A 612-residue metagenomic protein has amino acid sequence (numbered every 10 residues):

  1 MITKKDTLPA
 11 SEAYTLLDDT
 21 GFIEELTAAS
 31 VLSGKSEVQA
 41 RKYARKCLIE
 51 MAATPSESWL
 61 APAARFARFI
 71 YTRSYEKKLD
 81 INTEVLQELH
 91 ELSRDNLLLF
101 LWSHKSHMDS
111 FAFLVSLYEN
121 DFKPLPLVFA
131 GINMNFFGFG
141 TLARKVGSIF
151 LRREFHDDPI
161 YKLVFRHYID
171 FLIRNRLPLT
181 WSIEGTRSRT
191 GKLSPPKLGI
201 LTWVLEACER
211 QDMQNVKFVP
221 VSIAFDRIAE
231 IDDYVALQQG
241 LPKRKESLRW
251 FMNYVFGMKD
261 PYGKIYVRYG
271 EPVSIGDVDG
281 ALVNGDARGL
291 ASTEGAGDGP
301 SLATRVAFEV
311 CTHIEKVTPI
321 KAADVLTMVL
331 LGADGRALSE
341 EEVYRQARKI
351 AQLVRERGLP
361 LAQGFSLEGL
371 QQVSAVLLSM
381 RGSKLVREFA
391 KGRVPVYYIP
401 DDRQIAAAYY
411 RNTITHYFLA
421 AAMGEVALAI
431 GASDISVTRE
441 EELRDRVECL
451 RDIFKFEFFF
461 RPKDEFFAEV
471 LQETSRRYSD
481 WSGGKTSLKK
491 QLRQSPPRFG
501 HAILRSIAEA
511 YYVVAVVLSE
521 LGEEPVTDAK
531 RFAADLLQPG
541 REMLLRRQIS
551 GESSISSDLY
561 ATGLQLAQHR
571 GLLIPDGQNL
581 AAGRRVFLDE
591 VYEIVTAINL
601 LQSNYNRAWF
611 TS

Functional and structural regions predicted by a protein language model:
M1-S612: Membrane-interfacial terminal anchoring regions of lipid-handling membrane enzymes
